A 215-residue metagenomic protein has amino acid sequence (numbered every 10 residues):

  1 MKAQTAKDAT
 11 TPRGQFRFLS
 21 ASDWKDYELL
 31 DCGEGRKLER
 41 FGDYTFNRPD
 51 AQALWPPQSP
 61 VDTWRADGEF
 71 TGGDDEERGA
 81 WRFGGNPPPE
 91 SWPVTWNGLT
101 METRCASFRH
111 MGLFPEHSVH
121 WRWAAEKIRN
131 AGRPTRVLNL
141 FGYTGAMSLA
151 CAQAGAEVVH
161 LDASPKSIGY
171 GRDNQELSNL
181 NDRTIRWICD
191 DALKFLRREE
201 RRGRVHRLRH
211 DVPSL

Functional and structural regions predicted by a protein language model:
D8-E28: Short, Gly/Pro- and small/polar-rich lid/capping loops
D23-G42, F46-P115, R122: Non-catalytic substrate-recognition/targeting regions of SAM-dependent transferases
P115-R133: Conserved alpha-helix/loop element of class I SAM-dependent methyltransferases that forms part of the SAM/SAH-binding
G132-Y143: Conserved class I S-adenosyl-L-methionine
T144-A156: Conserved SAM-binding loop of SAM-dependent methyltransferases across substrates and taxa, primarily the Class I
E157-A163: Conserved SAM-binding motif I beta-strand of class I
S164-L208: S-adenosyl-L-methionine
R209-S214: Non-cysteine beta-strand/loop elements that form the S-adenosyl-L-methionine
